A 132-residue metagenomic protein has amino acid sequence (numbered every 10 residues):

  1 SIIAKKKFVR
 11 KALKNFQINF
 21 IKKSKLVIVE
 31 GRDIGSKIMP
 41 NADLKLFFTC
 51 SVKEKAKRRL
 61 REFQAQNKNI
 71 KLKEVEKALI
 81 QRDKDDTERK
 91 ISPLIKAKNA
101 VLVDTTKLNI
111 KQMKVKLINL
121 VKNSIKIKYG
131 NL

Functional and structural regions predicted by a protein language model:
S1-L26, K53, K73-K90, V101 (+1 more regions): ATP-dependent small-molecule kinase phosphotransfer cores that center on conserved nucleotide phosphate-binding segments
A4-Q66: ATP-dependent NMP and nucleoside kinases share a basic, alpha-helical "lid"
V29-K37, E76, S92-A100: Glycine/charge-rich, flexible interdomain linkers and switch-proximal surface loops that mediate coupling
S51-V52, L79, I127-L132: Core, highly hydrophobic multi-pass alpha-helical transmembrane subunits of bioenergetic inner membranes
L60-A65, K84-L132: NTP-dependent small-molecule kinase module
N67-K71: Short helix-capping segments at alpha-helix termini
